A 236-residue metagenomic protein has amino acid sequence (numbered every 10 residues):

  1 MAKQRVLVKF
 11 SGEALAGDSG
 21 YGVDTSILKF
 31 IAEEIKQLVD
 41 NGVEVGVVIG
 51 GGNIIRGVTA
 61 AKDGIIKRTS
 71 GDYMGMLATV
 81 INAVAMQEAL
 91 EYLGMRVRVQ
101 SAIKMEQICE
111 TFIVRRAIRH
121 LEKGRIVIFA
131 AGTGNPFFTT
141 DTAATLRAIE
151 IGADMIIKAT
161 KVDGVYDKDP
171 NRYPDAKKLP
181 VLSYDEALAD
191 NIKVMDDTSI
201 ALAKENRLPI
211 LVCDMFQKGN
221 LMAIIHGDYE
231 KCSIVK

Functional and structural regions predicted by a protein language model:
M1-K236: C-terminal catalytic "cap/lid" subdomain
